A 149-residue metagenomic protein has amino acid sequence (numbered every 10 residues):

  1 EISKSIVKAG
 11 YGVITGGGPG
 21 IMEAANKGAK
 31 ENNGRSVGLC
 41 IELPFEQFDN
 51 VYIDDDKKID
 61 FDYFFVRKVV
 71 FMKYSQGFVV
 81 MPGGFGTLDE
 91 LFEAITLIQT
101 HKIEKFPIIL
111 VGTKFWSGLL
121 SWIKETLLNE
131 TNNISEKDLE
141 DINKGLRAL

Functional and structural regions predicted by a protein language model:
E1-L39: Glycine-rich beta-alpha loop segments
S3, V7, A29-N32, Q76 (+3 more regions): Generic hydrophobic/packing signal
S36-G38, K58, D141-K144, A148: Conserved beta-strand scaffold positions in the cores of enzyme catalytic domains, especially in NTP/NDP-utilizing
P44-I142: Conserved phosphate- and dinucleotide-binding cores of soluble alpha/beta proteins, encompassing both enzyme active
V66-R67, R147-L149: A short acidic, often aromatic-flanked loop/helix-cap motif at beta-alpha or helix-coil junctions that lines enzyme
